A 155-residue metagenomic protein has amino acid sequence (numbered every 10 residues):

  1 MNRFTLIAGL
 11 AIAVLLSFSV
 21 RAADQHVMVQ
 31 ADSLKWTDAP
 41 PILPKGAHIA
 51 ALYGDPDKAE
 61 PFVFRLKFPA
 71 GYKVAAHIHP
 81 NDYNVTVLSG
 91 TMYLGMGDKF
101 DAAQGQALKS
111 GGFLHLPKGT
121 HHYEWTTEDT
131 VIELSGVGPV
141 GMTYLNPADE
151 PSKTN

Functional and structural regions predicted by a protein language model:
M1-A8: Bacterial N-terminal signal peptides that target proteins for export
A8-S17: Bacterial N-terminal signal peptides
V20-F62, P147-N155: A short, N-terminal "cap"/entry segment at the start of jelly-roll beta-barrel domains of the cupin/DSBH fold
V27-V29, A103, Y123-N155: Double-stranded beta-helix
I49-L52, V63-Y72, A76: N-terminal post-signal-peptidase region of extra-cytosolic proteins
D57, D98-G119: Short acidic-glycine-tyrosine-enriched beta hairpin
P69-Y72, I78-K99: Glycine- and acidic-residue-biased ligand/ion/polar-headgroup-sensing regions
V74-A76, L94-G95, L116, H121-T127: Short beta-strand His + acidic residue motifs that chelate non-heme Fe in jelly-roll/DSBH and cupin folds
